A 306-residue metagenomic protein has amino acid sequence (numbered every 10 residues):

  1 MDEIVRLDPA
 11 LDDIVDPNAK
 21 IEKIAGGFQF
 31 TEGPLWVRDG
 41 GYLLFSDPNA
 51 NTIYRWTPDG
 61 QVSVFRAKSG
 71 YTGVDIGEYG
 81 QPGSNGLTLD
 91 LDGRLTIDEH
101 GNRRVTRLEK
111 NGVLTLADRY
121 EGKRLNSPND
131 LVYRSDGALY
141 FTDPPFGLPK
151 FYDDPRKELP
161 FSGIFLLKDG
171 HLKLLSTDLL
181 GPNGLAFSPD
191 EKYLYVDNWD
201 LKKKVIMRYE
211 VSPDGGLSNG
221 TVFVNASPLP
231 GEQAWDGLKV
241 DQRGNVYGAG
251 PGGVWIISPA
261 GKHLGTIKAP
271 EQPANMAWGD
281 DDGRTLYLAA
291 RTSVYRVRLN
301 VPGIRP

Functional and structural regions predicted by a protein language model:
M1-P306: Sequence-structural signature of mature extracellular/luminal beta-sheet repeat domains, prominently beta-propellers
